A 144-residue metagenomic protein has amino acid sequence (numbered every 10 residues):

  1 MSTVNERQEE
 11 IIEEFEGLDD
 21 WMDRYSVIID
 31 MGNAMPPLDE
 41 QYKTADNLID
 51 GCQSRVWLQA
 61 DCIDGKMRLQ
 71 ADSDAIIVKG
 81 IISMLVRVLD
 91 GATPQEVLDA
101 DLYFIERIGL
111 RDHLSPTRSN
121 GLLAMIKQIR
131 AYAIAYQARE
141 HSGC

Functional and structural regions predicted by a protein language model:
S2-Y42: Extended low-complexity intrinsically disordered regions
T3, S73, Q95, A100-C144: C-terminal binding/interaction regions
E6, E10, R55-Q70: Short amphipathic alpha-helical segments and their helix-coil junctions
D19-W21, D72-I77, T117: Structural motif
N33-M35, I63-M67, A75-I77, G91: Short, charged/polar surface micro-motifs in flexible loops or helix N-caps
E40-D61: Structured beta-strand/loop patches that form or line metal/cofactor-binding pockets in enzymes
D46-Q53, D72-S73, Q95-V97: Solvent-exposed interaction patches of small proteins and small membrane subunits
I82-A92: Alpha-helical support elements that line or immediately flank enzyme active sites and cofactor-binding pockets
